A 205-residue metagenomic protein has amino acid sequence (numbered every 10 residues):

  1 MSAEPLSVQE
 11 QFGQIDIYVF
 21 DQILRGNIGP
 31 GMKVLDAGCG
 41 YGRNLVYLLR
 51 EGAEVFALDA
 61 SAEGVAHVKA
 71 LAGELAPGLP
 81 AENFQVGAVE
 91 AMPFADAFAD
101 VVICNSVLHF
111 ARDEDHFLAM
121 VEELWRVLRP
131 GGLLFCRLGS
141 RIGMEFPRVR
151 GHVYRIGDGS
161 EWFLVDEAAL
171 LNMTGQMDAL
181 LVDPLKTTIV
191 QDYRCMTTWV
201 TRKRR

Functional and structural regions predicted by a protein language model:
M1-I28, G40-E90, F135-R205: Class I (Rossmann-like) S-adenosyl-L-methionine-dependent methyltransferase catalytic domain, capturing the SAM-binding
G31-M32: Nucleotide donor/acceptor-binding cores
D36: Class I SAM-dependent methyltransferase core
A62, E114-L118: Non-membrane alpha-helical structural segments and their capping/turn regions in soluble enzymes
E90-V102: A short acidic, Gly/Pro-enriched loop at the edge of an enzyme's catalytic core that lines a small-molecule cofactor
V101-D115: A short SAM/SAH-binding and catalytic strip from SAM-dependent methyltransferases
L118-P130: A short glycine-rich, Lys/Arg-flanked "PGG" loop and its adjoining helix->strand segment in the class I
